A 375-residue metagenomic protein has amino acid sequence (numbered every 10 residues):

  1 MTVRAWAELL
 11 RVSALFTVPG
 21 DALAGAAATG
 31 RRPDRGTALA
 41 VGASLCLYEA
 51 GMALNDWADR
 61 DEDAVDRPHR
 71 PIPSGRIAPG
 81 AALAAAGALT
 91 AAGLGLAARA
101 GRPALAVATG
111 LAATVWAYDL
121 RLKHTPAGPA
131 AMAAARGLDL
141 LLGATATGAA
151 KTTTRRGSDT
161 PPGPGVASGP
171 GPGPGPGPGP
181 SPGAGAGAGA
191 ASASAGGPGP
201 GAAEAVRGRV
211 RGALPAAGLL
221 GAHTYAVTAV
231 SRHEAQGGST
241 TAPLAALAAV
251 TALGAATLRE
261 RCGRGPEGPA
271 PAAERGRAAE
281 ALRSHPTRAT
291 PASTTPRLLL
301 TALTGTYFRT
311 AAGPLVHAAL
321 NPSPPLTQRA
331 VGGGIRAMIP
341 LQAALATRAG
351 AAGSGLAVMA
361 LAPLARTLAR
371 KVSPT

Functional and structural regions predicted by a protein language model:
M1-T375: Short amphipathic, positively biased membrane-proximal segments that drive organelle/inner-membrane targeting
